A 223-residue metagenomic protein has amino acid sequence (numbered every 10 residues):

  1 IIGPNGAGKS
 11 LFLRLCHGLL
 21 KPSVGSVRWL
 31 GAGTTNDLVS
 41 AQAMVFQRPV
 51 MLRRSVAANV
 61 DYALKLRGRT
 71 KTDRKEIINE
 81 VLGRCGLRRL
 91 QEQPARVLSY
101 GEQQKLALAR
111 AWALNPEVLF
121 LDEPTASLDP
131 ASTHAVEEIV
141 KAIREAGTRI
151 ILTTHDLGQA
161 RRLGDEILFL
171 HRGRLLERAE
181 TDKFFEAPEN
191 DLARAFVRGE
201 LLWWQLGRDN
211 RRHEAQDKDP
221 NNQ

Functional and structural regions predicted by a protein language model:
H17: Helix-to-loop junction immediately C-terminal to a conserved catalytic motif
T72-L90: Conserved ABC ATPase "signature" region
P94-L98, E102: Conserved ABC ATPase signature
L119-D122: Catalytic Walker B motif of ABC-type/P-loop ATPase nucleotide-binding domains
P130-S132: Helix N-cap at the start of a conserved alpha-helix in ABC-type nucleotide-binding domains
T154-H155: H-loop/switch region of ABC-family ATPase nucleotide-binding domains
A160-R162: A short, surface-exposed alpha-helical micro-motif characterized by mixed small hydrophobic and charged/polar residues
